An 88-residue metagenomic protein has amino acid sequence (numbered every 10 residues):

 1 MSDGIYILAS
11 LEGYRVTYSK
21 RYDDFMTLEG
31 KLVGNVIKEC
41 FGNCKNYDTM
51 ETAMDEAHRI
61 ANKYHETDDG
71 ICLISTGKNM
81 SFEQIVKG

Functional and structural regions predicted by a protein language model:
M1-S2, M54: Charged, amphipathic alpha-helical segments
S2-N43, D69-I71: Short aromatic-glycine-(Arg/Gly/Cys) micro-motifs in beta-strand/loop hairpins
F41-N46, M50-G88: Short, mixed-charge low-complexity intrinsically disordered segments
